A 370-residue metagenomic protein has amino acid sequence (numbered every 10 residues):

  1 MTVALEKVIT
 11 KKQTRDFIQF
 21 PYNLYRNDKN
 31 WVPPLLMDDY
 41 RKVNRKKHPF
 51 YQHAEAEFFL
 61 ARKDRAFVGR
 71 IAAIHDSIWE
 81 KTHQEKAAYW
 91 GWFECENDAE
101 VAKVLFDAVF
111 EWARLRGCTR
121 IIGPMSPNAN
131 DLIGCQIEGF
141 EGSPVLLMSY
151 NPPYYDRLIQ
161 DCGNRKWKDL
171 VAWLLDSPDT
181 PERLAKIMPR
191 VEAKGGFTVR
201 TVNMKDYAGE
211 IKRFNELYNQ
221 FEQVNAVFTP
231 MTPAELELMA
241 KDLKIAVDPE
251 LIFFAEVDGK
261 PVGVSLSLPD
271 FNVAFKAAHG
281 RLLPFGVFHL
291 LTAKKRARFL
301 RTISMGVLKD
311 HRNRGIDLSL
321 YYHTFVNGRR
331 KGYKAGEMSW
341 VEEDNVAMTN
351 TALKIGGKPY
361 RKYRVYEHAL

Functional and structural regions predicted by a protein language model:
M1-N30: Generic start-of-chain signal for non-secretory N-termini
M1-V3, L175-S177, E367-L370: Short beta-strand-to-coil "C-cap" segments at the C-terminal boundary of structured domains/repeats, marking
P21-D64, I71-K81, T201-G306: A conserved beta-strand-loop-helix scaffold within acyl/acetyltransferase catalytic domains
E80-G163, A278-K354: Acyl-donor binding region in acyl/amide transferases
S149-V227: Acyltransferase donor/substrate-recognition loop-hinge adjacent to the catalytic core
K354-V365, A369: A structural motif corresponding to the C-terminal lobe/cap of the Radical SAM core domain
